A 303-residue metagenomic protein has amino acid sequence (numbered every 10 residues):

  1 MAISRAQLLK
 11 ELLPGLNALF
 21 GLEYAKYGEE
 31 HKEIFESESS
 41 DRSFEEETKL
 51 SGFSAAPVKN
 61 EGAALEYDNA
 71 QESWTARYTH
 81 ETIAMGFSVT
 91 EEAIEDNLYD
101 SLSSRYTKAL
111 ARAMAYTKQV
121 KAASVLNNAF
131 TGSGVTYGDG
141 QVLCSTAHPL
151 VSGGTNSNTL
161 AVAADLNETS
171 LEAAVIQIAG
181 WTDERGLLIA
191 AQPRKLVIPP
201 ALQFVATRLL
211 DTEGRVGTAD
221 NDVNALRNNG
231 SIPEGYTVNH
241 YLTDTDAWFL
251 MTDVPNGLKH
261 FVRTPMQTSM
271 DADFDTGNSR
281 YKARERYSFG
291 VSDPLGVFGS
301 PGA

Functional and structural regions predicted by a protein language model:
M1-Y27: N-terminal alpha-helical "arm" segments
A2-K10, V142-D183, A190-K195, A201-A303: Sequence/fold signature of self-assembling virion shell proteins
L22-I83: Assembly/oligomerization interface modules of large self-assembling protein complexes
S39, S54, T82, A93 (+4 more regions): Solvent-exposed, flexible loop/coil residues
A76-S133, L196, Y281-A283: Long, contiguous amphipathic alpha-helices that act as assembly "spine/axial" helices in icosahedral shell and virion
T79, L102, Y106, A163-L166 (+2 more regions): Short, contiguous, pocket-lining structural segments that sit at or immediately flank catalytic/ligand-binding sites
K118-T159: Glycine-rich, mobile lid/loop segments that gate access to catalytic sites or pores
N127, T131, E184-I189: Surface-exposed acidic, glycine-flexible loop patches that form ligand/cofactor-binding and adhesion interfaces
